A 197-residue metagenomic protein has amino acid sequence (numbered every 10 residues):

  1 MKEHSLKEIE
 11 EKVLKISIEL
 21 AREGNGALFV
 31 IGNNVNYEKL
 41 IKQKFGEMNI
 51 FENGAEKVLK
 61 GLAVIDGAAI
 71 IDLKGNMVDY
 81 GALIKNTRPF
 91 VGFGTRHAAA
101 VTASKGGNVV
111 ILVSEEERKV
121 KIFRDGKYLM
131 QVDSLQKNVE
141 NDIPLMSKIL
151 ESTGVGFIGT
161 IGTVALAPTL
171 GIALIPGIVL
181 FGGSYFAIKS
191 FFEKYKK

Functional and structural regions predicted by a protein language model:
M1-L150, G182-Y195: Divalent-cation
L145-K197: C-terminal single-pass membrane-anchor helix
